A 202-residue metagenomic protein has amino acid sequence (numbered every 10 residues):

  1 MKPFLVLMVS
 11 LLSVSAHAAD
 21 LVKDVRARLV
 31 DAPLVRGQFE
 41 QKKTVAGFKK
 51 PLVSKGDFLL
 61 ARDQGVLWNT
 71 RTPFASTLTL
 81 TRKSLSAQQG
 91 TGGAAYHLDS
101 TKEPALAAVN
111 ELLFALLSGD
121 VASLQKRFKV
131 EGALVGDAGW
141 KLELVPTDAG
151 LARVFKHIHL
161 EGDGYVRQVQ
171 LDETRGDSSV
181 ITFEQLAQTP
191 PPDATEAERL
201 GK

Functional and structural regions predicted by a protein language model:
M1-F4: Positively charged n-region of N-terminal signal peptides that target proteins for export
V6-S13: Bacterial N-terminal signal peptides
A18-E40, T44-K50, E196-K202: N-terminal leader/targeting segments and the immediate start of mature chains
F39, V66-T70, L85-Q88, L142-L144 (+1 more regions): Short hydrophobic/aromatic-rich beta-strand segments that constitute the beta-sheet cores of beta-sandwich/beta-barrel
K50-D57: Amphipathic hydrophobic-ligand
D57-A108, S179-V180, Q185: An acidic-aromatic
T91-W140: Flexible, surface-exposed loop/linker segments and immediately adjacent secondary-structure boundaries
V121-K202: Gly/Pro-enriched, hydrophobic low-complexity segments that function as extracytoplasmic propeptides/linkers
